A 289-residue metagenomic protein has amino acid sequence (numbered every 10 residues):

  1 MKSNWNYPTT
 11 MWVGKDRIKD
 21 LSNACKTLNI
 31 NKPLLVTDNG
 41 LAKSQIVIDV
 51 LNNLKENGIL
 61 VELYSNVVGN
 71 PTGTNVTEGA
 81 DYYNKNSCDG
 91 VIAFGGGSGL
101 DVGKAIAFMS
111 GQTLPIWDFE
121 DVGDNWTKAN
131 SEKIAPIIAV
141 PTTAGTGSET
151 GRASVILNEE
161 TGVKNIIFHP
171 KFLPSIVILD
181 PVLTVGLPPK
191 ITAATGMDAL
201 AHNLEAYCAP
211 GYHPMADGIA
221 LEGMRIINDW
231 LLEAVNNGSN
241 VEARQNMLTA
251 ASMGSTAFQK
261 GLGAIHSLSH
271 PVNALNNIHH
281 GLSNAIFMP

Functional and structural regions predicted by a protein language model:
M1-Y64: An N-terminal, well-structured beta->alpha segment
L34-D38, E62-S65, V91-F94, I138 (+1 more regions): Short glycine-rich or small-residue beta-strand-to-loop segments that form or flank ligand, phosphate, metal/Fe-S
A42-P115, L232-R244: N-terminal small/polar loop signature for handling phosphorylated ligands or for N-terminal nucleophile
T74-L179: Glycine/threonine-rich beta-strand-loop-alpha-helix active-site module that forms ligand/phosphate-binding
G79, V102-A107, N203-L204, M224-W230 (+4 more regions): Buried hydrophobic packing segments
R152-K260: Carboxylate- and glycine-rich phosphate/diphosphate-binding segment that chelates Mg2+/Mn2+
L262-P289: C-terminal catalytic subdomain
